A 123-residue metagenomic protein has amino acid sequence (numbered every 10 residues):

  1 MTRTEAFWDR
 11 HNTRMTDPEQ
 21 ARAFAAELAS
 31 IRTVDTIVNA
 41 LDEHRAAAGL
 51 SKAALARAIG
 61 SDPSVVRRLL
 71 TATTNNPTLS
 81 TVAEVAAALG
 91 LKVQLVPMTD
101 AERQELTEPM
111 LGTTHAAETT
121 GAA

Functional and structural regions predicted by a protein language model:
M1-N39, Q104-A123: N-terminal flexible/basic segments that precede or flank functional cores
F24, L28-T36, L50, A72 (+2 more regions): Residues at secondary-structure transition points
N39-A56: Short basic helix-loop element that most often maps to the first helix and adjoining turn of HTH DNA-binding modules
L41, K52, P63, L79-V82: Helix-turn-helix DNA-binding elements, focusing on the entry/boundary residues of the two helices that contact DNA
G60-N76: Recognition helix of helix-turn-helix/homeodomain-like DNA-binding domains that insert into the DNA major groove
S80-L95: DNA major-groove recognition helix of helix-turn-helix/homeodomain DNA-binding modules
V96-L106: Short amphipathic recognition helices of helix-turn-helix/homeodomain-type DNA-binding modules
